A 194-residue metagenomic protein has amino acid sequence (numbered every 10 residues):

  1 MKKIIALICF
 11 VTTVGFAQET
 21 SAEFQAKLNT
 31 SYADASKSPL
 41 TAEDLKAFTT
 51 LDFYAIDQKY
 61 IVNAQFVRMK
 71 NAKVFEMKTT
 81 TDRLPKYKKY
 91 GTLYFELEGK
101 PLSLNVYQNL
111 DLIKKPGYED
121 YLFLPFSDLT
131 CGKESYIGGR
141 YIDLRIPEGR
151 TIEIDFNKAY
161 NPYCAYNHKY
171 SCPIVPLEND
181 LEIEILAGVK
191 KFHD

Functional and structural regions predicted by a protein language model:
M1-A22: Bacterial Sec-dependent N-terminal signal peptides
Q18-K73: Start-of-domain marker
Q25, Y32, Y160-D194: Extended, aromatic/histidine-rich regions of cofactor-dependent oxidoreductases associated with respiratory
E43-F48, F53, A72-K89, V106 (+2 more regions): Extracellular/lumen-exposed scaffold segments
F66, V106-L110, D128-T130, F156-Y160 (+1 more regions): A mature extracytoplasmic/lumenal domain signature
E76-I137: Mid-length scaffold segments of soluble, non-membrane domains
L122-Y160: Acidic, glycine-rich flexible loop segments
